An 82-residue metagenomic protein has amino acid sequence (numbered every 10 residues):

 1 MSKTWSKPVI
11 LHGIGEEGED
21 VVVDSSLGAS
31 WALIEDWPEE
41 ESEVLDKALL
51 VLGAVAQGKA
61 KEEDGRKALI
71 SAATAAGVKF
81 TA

Functional and structural regions predicted by a protein language model:
M1-H12: Short, charged/polar N-terminal "headpieces" of proteins
S6, G28, A73-A75: N-terminal functional modules and adjacent low-complexity/disordered segments of proteins
G13, E17-L50: A short, structured beta-strand/loop element
A48, L52-A82: Short, compact, well-ordered microdomains
